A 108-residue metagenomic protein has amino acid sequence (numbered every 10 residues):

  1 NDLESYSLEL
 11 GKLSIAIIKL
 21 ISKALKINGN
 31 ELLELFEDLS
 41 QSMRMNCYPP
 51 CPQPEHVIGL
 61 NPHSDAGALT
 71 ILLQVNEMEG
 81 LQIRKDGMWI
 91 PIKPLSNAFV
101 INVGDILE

Functional and structural regions predicted by a protein language model:
N1-E108: Peripheral, non-catalytic segments flanking oxidoreductase cores
